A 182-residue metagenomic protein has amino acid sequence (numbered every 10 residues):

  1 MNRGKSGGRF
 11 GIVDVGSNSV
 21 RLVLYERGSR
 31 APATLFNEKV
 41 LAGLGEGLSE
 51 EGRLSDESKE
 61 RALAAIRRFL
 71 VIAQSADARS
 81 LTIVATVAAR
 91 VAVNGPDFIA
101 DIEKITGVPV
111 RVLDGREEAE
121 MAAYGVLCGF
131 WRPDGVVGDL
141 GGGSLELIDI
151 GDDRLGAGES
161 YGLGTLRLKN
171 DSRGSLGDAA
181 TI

Functional and structural regions predicted by a protein language model:
M1-S17, V23-V137, I148-I182: Nucleotide/phosphate-binding catalytic cleft detector across ATP-hydrolyzing and phosphate-transferring enzymes
G142-S144: Active-site-adjacent helix-turn-beta-strand microarchitecture at beta-sheet edges that either contains or buttresses
